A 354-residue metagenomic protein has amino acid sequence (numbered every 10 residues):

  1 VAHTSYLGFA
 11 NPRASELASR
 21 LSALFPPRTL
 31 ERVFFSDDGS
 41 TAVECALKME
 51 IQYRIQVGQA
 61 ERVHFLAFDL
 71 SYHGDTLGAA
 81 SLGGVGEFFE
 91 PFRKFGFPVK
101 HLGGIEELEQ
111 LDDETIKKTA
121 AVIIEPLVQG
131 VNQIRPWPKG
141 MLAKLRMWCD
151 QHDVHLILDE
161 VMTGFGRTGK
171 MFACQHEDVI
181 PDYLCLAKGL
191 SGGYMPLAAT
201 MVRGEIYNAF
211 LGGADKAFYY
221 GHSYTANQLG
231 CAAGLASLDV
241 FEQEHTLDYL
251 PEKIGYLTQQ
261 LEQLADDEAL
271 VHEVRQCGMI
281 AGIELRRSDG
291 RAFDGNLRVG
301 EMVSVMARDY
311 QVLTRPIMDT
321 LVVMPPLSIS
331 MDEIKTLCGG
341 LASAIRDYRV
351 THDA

Functional and structural regions predicted by a protein language model:
V1-A354: Conserved N-terminal phosphate-binding loop of PLP-dependent enzymes in the Aspartate aminotransferase
